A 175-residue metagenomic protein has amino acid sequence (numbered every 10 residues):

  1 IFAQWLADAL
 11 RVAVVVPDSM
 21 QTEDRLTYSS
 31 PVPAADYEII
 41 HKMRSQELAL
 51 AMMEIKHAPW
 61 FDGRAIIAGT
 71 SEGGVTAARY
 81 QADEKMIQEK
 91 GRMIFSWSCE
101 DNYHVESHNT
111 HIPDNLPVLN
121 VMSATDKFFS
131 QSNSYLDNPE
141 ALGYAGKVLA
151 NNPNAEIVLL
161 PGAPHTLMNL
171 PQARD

Functional and structural regions predicted by a protein language model:
I1-V15: Short amphipathic alpha-helix adjacent to the substrate-entry channel of hydrolases
D18, A68, F95-S96, V121 (+1 more regions): Alpha/beta-hydrolase-fold catalytic nucleophile elbow
S19-K42: Cap/lid segment of the alpha/beta-hydrolase catalytic domain
Q21-E23, C99, D126, P164: Alpha/beta-hydrolase active-site loop signature
A34-P59: Alpha/beta-hydrolase active-site loop
M53-I112: Primarily recognizes the serine-hydrolase "nucleophile elbow" in alpha/beta-hydrolase and SGNH/GDSL folds
G91-P153: The feature captures the conserved acid-bearing segment of alpha/beta-hydrolase catalytic domains
A150-D175: C-terminal catalytic histidine-bearing segment of alpha/beta-hydrolase fold enzymes
